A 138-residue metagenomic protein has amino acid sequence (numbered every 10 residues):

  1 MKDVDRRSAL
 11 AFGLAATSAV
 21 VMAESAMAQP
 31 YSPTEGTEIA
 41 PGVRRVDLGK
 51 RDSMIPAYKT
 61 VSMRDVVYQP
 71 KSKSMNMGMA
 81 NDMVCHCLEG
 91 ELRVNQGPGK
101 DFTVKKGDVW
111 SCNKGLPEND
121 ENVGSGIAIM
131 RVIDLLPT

Functional and structural regions predicted by a protein language model:
M1-T17, E24: N-terminal secretory signal peptides and thylakoid transit peptides that target proteins across membranes
A23-K50: C-terminal segment of N-terminal export signals and the immediately downstream linker at the start of the mature
A40-M75, I133: A short glycine-rich, His/Asp/Glu-containing loop-to-beta-strand
K73-M75, W110, K114-D120: Histidine-centered metal-chelating micro-motifs
A80-G97: Glycine- and acidic-residue-biased ligand/ion/polar-headgroup-sensing regions
P98-K114: Short acidic-glycine-tyrosine-enriched beta hairpin
G115-T138: Ligand-binding loop in jelly-roll beta-barrel domains
